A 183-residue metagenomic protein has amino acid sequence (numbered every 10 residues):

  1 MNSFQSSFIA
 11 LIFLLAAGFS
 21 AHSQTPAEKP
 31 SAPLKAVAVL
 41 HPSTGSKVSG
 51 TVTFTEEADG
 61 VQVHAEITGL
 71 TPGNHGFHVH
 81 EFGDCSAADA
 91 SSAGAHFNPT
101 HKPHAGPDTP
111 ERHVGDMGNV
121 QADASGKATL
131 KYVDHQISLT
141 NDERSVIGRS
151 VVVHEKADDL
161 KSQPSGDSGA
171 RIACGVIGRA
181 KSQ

Functional and structural regions predicted by a protein language model:
N2, S6, F19-N74, V79-Q183: N-terminal leader/targeting pre-sequences
S7-L15: Sec-dependent N-terminal signal peptides
